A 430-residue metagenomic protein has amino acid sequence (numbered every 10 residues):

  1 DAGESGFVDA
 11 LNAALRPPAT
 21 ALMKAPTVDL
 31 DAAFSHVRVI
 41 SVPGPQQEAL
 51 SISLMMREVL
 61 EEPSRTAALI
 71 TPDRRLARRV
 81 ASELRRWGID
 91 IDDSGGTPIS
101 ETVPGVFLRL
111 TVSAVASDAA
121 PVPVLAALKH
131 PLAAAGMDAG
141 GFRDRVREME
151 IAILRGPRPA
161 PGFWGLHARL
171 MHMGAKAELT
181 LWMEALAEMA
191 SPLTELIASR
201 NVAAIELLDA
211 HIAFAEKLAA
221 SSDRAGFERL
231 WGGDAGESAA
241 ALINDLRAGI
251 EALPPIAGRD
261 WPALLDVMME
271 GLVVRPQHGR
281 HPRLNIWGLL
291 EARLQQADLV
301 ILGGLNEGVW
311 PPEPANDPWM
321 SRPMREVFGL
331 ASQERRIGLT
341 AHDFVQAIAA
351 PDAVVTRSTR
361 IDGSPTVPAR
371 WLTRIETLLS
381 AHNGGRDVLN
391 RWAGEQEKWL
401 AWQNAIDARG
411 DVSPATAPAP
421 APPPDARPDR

Functional and structural regions predicted by a protein language model:
D1-R430: Polyanion-engaging groove/track-forming segments
